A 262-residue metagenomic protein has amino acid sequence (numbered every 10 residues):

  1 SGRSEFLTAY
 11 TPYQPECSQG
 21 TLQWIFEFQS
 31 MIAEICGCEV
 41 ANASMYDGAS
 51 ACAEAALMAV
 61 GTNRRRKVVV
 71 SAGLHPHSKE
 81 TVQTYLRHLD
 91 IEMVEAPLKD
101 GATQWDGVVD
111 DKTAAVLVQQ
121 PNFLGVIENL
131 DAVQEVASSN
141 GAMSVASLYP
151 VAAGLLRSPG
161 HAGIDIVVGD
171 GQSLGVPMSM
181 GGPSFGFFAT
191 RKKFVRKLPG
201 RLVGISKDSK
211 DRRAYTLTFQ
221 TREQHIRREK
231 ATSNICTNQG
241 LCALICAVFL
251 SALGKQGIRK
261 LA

Functional and structural regions predicted by a protein language model:
S1-K112: PLP-dependent aspartate aminotransferase-fold enzymes
I32, V82-Q83, V116, V133 (+3 more regions): Buried hydrophobic positions in well-ordered alpha/beta secondary-structure cores of metabolic enzymes
A53-L57, K79-T84, Q104-W105, I127-L130 (+6 more regions): Short acidic, glycine/serine/threonine-rich loops at helix termini
R87, S138, G160: Anion (oxyanion) recognition and catalysis
K99-V151, S173: Active-site phosphate-binding strand-loop segment of PLP-dependent enzymes
G160-V176: Conserved active-site segment immediately N-terminal to the catalytic lysine that forms the internal aldimine
L174-A262: Active-site C-terminal subdomain of aminotransferase-like
